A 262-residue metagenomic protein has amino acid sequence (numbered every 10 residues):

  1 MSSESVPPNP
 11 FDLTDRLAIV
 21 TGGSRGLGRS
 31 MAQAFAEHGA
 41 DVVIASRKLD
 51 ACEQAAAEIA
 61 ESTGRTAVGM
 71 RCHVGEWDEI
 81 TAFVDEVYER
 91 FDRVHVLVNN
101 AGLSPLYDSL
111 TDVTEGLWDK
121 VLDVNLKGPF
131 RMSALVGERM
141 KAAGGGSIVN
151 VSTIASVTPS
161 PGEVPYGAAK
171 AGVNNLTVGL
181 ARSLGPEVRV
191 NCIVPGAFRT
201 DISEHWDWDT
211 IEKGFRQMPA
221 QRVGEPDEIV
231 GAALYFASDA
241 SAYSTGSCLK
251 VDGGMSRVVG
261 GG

Functional and structural regions predicted by a protein language model:
S2-N9, S104-Y107, T158, L234 (+1 more regions): Short C-terminal tail/terminal secondary-structure segment of NAD(P)H-dependent dehydrogenase/reductase domains
L17, S24-G26: Conserved glycine-rich cofactor-binding loop
D108-L110, T114-L122, I148, S203 (+1 more regions): Substrate-binding pocket helix/loop in short-chain dehydrogenase/reductase
S133, A169, T177: Active-site helix of classical SDR
E138, A181-P186, A242: Alpha-helical segment proximal to the catalytic Tyr-Lys
T153: Residue(s) in the substrate-gating loop at a strand-loop-helix junction that position the organic substrate next
C192, K213-A240, S244, V251-G253: C-terminal helical subdomain
